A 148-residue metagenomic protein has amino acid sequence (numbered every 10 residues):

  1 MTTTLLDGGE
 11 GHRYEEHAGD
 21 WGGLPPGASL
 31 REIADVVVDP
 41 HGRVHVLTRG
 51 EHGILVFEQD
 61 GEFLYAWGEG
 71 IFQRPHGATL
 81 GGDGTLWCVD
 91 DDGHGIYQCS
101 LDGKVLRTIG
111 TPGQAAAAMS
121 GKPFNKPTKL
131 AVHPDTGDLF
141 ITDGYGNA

Functional and structural regions predicted by a protein language model:
M1-A148: Eukaryotic scaffold repeat domains enriched in small/polar residues
